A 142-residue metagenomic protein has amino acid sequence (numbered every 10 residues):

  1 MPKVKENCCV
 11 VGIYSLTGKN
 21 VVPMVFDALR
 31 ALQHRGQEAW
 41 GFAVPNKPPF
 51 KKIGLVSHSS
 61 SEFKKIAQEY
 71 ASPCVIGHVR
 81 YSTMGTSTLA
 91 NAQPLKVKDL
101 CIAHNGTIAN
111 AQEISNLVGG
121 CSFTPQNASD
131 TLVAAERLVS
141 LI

Functional and structural regions predicted by a protein language model:
M1-I142: Conserved short alpha-helical segments that host acidic/polar catalytic motifs at enzyme active sites
